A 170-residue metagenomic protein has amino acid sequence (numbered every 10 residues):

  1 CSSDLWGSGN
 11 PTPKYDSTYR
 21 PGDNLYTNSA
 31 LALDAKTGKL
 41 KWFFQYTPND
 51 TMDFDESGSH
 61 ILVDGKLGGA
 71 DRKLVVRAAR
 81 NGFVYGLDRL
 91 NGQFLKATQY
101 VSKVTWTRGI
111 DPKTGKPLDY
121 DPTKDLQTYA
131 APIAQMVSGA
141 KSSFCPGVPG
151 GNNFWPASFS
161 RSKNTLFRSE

Functional and structural regions predicted by a protein language model:
C1-S2: Short, small-residue-biased leader/transition segments that mark boundaries at the very start of proteins
N10, A79-N81, Y100: Residue-level signature of beta-propeller blades and closely related beta-rich strand-turn architectures in secreted
D16-E56, V63-D71, F83-S143: Extracytoplasmic/lumenal domain signature
S143-F144, N153: Glycine-rich phosphate/pyrophosphate-binding loop and adjacent beta-alpha nucleotide/cofactor-binding cores
